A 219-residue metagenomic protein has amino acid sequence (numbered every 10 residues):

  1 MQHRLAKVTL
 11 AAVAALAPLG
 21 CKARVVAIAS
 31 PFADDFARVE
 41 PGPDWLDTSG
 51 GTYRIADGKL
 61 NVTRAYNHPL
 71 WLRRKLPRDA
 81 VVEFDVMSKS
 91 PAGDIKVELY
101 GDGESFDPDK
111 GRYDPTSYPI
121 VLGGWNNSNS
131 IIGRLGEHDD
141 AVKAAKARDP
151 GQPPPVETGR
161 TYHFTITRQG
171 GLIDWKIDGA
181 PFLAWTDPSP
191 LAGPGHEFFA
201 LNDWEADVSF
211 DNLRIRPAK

Functional and structural regions predicted by a protein language model:
M1-T9: Bacterial N-terminal signal peptides that target proteins for export
Q2, A17-L19: Coiled-coil-like amphipathic alpha-helices with heptad-repeat character
T9-A17: Bacterial N-terminal signal peptides
C21-K219: Extracellular glycan-recognition regions
